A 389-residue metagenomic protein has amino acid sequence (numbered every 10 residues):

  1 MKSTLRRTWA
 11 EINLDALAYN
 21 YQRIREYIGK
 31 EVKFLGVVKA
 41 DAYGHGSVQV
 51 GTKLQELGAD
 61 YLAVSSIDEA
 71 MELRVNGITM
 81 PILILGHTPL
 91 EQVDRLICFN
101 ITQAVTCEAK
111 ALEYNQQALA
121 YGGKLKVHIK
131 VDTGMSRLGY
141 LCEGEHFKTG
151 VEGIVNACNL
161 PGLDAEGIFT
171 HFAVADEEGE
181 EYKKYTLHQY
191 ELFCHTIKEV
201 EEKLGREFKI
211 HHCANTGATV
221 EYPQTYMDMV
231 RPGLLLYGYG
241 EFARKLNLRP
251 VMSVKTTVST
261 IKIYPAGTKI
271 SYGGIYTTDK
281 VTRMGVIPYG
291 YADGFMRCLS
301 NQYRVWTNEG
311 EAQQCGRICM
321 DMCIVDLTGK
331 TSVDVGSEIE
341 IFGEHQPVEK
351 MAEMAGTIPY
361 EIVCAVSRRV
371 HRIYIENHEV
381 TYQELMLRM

Functional and structural regions predicted by a protein language model:
K2-A18, E69, T88, T106-Y114 (+1 more regions): Active-site anion/phosphate-binding pocket segments in diverse small-molecule metabolic enzymes
K2-T4, T8-E11, A16-Y19, K30-I210: Active-site-proximal beta-alpha core segment in soluble small-molecule metabolic enzymes
I24: Class I S-adenosylmethionine-dependent transferase superfamily signal
Y27: Conserved PLP-enzyme active-site core in the AAT-like
